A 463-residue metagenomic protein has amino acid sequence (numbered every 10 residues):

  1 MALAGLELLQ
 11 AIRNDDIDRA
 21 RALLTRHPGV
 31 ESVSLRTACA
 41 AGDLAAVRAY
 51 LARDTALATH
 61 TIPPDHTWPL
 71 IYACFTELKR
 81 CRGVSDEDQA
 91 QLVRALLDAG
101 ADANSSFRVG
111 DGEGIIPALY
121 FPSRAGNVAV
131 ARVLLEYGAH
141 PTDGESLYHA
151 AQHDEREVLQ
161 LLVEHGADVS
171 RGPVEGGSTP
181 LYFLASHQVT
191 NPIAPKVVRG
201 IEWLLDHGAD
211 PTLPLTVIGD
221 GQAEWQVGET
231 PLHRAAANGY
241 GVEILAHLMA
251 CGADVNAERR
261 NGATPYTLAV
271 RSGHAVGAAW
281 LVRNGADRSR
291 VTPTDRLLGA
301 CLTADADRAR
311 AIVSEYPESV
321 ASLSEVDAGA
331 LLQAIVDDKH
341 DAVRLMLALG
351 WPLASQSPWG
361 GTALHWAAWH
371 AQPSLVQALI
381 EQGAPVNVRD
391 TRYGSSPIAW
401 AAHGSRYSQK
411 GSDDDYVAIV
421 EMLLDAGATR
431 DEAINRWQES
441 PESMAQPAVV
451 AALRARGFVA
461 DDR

Functional and structural regions predicted by a protein language model:
A2-Q10, V30, S34, H165 (+6 more regions): Ankyrin-repeat-protein effector appendages
L3-D65, P69, G299-V326, A330 (+1 more regions): N-terminal segments that cap or nucleate solenoid repeat domains
A4, E31, H66, I115 (+9 more regions): Start-of-repeat signature of ankyrin repeats
Q10-N14, T37-D43, Y72-Q89, E113 (+11 more regions): Ankyrin repeat A-helix N-terminal signature
R19, A46, L92, A129-V130 (+10 more regions): Conserved ankyrin/ankyrin-like repeat signature
L24-P28, L51-L57, R94-D102, R132-A139 (+9 more regions): Ankyrin repeat domain, specifically the short helix-to-loop turn at the C-terminus of the second helix of each repeat
T59-I62, S105-F107, D143, V169-P173 (+7 more regions): Ankyrin repeat boundary signal
I116-A131, E136-W203, H207-D210, I218-G221: Solenoidal tandem-repeat scaffolds enriched in leucines and small polar residues
